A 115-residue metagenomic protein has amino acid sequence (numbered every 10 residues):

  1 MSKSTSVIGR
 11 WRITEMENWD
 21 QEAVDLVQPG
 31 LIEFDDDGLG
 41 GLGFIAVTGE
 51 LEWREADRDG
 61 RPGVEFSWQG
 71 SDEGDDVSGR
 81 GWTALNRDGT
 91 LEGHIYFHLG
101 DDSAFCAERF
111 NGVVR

Functional and structural regions predicted by a protein language model:
S2-M16, A23, Q28-L31, R61-R115: Beta-sheet ligand-binding and adhesion/scaffold domains
R10, Q21-R61: N-terminal glycine/threonine-rich, aromatic-flanked beta-hairpin/loop signature
